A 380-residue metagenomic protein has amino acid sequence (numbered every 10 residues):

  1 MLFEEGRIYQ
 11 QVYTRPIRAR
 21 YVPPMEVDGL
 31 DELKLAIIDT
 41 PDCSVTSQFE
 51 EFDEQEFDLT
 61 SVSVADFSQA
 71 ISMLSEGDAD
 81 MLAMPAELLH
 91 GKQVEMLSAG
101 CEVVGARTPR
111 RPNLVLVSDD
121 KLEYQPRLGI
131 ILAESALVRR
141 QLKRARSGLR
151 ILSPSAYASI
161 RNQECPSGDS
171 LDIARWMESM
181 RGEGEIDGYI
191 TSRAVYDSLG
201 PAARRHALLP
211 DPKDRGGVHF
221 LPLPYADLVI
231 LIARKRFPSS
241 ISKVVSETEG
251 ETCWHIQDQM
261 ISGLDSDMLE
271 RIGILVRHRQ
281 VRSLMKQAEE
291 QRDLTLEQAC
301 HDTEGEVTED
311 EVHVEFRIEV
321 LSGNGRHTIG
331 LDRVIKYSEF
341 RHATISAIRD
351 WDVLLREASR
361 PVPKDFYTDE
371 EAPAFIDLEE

Functional and structural regions predicted by a protein language model:
L2-S72, R140, R144-E380: Small-molecule-sensing regulatory modules
A70-N113: Short beta-strand-centered segments that line the small-molecule binding cleft or hinge of alpha/beta clamshell
D78-A79, L128, I186: Local beta-strand N-terminus motif with an aromatic residue
G100, R110-D119, H219, Y225-L231: Small-molecule pocket liners
L114-I131, A145: Flexible hinge/capping segments at coil-to-helix
